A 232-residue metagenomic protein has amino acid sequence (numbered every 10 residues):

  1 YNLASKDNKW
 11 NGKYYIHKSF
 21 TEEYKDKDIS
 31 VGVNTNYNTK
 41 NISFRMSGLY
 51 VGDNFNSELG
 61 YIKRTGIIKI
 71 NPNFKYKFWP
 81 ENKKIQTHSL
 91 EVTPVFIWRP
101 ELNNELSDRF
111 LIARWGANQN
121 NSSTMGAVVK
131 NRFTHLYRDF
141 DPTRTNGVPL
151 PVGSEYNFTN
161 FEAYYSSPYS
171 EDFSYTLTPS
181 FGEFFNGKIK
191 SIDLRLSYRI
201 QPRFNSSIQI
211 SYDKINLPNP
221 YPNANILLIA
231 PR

Functional and structural regions predicted by a protein language model:
N2-K6: Hydrophobic, small-residue-rich alpha-helical packing segments that form membrane-like cores
D7-R232: Exposed, low-structure sequence patches enriched in small/polar residues
